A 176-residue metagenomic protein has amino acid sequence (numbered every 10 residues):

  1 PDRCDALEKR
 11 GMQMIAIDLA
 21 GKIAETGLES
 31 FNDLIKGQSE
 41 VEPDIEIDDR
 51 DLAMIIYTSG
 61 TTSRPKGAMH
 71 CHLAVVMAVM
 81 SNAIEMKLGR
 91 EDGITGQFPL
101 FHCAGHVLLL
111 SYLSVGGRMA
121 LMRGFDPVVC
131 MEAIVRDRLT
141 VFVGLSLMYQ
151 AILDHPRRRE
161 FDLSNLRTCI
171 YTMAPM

Functional and structural regions predicted by a protein language model:
P1-R3, L19-G21, F98, R123-D126 (+1 more regions): Adenylate-forming
D2-D49, H155-P156: ANL superfamily adenylate-forming
E8-M14, G117, S164-R167: A short helix->loop->beta-strand "cap" motif at the edges of active sites that frequently abuts
D49, R90-E91, N165-L166: Phosphate-coordination loops involved in phosphoryl transfer and adenosine-cofactor binding
L52, T58-T61, I94, L100 (+3 more regions): Conserved S/T- and glycine-rich ATP-binding loop of Class I adenylate-forming
A53-M77: Conserved AMP-binding A3 loop
T61, G116, M173: Conserved G/P- and acidic residue-centered "switch" motifs that form tight phosphate/ATP-binding loops in soluble
V76-G93, F101-V141, A151, H155-P156: Conserved AMP-binding/adenylation subdomain of ANL enzymes
